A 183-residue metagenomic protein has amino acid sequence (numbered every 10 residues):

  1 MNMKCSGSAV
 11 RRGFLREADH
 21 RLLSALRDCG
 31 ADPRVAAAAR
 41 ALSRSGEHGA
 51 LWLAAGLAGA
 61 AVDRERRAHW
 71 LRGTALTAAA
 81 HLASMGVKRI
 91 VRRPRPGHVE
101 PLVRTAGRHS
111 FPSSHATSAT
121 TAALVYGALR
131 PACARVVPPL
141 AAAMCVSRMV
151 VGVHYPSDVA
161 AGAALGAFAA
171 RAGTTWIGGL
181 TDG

Functional and structural regions predicted by a protein language model:
M1-A50, S84-R108: N-terminal transmembrane-helix/juxtamembrane module of multi-pass inner/ER membrane proteins
R34, E65-H69, G97-H98, A132-V136: Membrane-helix interface segments
R34-A37, A41, R66, W70 (+3 more regions): Hydrophobic, aromatic-rich alpha-helical transmembrane segments and their membrane-interface anchor motifs
G49, L53, G73, T77-L82 (+2 more regions): Alpha-helical transmembrane spans of integral membrane proteins, capturing the lipid-embedded, hydrophobic core of TM
W52-G56, W70-L71, A75, R92 (+2 more regions): Hydrophobic alpha-helical segments that drive targeting, anchoring, or assembly
A58-L82: Interfacial segments of alpha-helical transmembrane regions
T74-I90, R135-S147: Small-polar-interrupted transmembrane alpha-helices in polytopic inner-membrane proteins
E100-G183: Membrane-embedded catalytic cores of phosphoryl/pyrophosphoryl-handling enzymes
